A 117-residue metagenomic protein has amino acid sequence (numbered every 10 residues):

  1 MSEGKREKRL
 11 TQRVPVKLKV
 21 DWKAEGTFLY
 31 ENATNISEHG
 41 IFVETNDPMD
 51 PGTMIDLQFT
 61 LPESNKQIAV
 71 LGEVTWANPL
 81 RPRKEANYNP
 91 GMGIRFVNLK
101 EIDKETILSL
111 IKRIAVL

Functional and structural regions predicted by a protein language model:
M1-E38, L108-L117: N-terminal helix initiation/capping motif
Q12, P48-P51, S64-K66, E85-N89: A generic structural micro-feature
P15, L61-L71: Short coil-to-beta-strand transition motifs
K19-P51, D56, G91-G93: Short strand-loop-strand
A33, G72-V74: Conserved hydrophobic positions within beta-strands
F59-L61, V74, F96: Hydrophobic beta-strand positions in extracellular immunoglobulin-like domains
A77-P82: Short, conserved beta-turn/loop elements at beta-strand boundaries and strand-helix junctions
R83-L117: C-terminal output/interaction extensions
